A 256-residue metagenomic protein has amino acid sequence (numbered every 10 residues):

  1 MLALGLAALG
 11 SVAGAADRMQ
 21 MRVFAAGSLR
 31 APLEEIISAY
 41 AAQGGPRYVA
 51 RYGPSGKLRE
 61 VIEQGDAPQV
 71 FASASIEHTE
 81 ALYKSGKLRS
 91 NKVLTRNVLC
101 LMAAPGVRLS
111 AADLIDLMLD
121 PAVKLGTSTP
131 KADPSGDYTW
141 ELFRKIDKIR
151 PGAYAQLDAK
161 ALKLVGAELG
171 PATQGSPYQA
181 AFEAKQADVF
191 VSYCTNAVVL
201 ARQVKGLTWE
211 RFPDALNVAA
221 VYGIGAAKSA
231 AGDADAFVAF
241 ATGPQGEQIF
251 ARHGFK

Functional and structural regions predicted by a protein language model:
M1-S11: Bacterial N-terminal signal peptides
A15-D66, S73-I76, E80-K84, K92-N97 (+1 more regions): Exported/periplasmic ABC-transporter solute-binding proteins
